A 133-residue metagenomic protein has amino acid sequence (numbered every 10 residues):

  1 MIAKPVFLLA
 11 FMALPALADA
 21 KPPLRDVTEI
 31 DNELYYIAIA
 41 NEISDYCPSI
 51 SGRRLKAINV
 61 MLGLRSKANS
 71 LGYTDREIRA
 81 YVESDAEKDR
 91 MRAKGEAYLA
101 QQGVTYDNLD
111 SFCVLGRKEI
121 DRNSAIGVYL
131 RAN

Functional and structural regions predicted by a protein language model:
K4-L14: Sec-dependent N-terminal signal peptides
L8, A20, A68: Short, flexible active-site loop motifs that bind/organize anionic cofactors or intermediates
A16-E29, K94-A100, R131: Short amphipathic alpha-helical segments and their helix-coil junctions
D19-R53: Immediate post-signal-peptide N-terminus of mature secreted/exported proteins
I50-R53, A57, L109: Residue-level recognition of alpha-helical structural elements
N59-N133: Compact alpha-helical subdomains of small soluble proteins
